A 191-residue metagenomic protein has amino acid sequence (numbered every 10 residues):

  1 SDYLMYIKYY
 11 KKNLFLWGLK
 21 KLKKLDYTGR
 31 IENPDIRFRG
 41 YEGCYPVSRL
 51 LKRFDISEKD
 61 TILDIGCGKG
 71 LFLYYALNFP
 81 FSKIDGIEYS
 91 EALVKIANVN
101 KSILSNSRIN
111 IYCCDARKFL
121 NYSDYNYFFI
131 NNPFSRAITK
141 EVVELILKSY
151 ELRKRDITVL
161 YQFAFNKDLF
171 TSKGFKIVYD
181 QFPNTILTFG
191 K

Functional and structural regions predicted by a protein language model:
S1-S57: S-adenosyl-L-methionine
D60-G66: Conserved class I S-adenosyl-L-methionine
G70-Y74: Glycine-rich SAM-binding Motif I of class I
N78-K83: Conserved S-adenosyl-L-methionine
S90: Conserved SAM/SAH-binding beta-strand->alpha-helix loop
A97-N98: Conserved SAM-binding loop
N106-D115: Conserved SAM-binding strand-loop segment of SAM-dependent methyltransferases
A137-G190: C-terminal substrate-binding/active-site "lid" region of AdoMet-derived donor-dependent transferases
